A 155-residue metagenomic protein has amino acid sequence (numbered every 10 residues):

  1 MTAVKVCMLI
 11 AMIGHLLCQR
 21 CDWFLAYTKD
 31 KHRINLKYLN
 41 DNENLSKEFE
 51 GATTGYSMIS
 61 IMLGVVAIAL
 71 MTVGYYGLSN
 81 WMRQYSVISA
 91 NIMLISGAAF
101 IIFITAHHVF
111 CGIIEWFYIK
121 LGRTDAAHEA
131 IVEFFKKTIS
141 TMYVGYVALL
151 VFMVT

Functional and structural regions predicted by a protein language model:
M1-T155: Hydrophobic, aromatic-enriched alpha-helical segments typical of multi-pass transmembrane helices
